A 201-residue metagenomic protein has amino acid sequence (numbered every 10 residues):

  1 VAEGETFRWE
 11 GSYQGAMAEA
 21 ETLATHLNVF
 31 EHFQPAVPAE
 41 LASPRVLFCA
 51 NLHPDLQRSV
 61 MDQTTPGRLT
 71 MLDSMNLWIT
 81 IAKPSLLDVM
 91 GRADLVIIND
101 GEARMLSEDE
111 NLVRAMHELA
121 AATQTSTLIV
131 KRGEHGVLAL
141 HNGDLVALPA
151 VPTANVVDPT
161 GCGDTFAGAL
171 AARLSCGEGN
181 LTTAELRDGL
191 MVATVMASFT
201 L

Functional and structural regions predicted by a protein language model:
V1-F48, D62-P66: Conserved N-terminal subdomain of the carbohydrate kinase-like
H26-H32, S74-I81: Short gly/ser/thr-rich secondary-structure transition/capping motifs
F33, L56-Q57, A82, L112: Amphipathic coiled-coil/heptad-repeat helices and related helical stalk/stem segments that mediate oligomerization
V37, L86, V156: Acidic, amphipathic alpha-helical patches
V46-C49, M71-D73: Short catalytic-loop micro-motif centered on adjacent basic/acidic residues
N51-L56, M75-I79: Short beta->alpha connector loops
P66-L69, N76-P149: Conserved phosphate/ATP/ADP-binding segment of small-molecule kinases
V113-L201: Conserved phosphate-binding/catalytic region of the ribokinase-like
